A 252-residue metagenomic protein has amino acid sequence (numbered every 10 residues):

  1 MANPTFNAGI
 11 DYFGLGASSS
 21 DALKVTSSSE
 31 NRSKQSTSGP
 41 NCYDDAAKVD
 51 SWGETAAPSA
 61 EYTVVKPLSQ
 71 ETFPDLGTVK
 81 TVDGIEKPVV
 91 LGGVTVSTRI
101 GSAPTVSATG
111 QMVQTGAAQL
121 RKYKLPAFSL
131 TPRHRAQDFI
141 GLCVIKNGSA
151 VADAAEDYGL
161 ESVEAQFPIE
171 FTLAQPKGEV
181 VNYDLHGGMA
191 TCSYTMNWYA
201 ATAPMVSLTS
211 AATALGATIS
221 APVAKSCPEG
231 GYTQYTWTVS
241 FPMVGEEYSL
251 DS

Functional and structural regions predicted by a protein language model:
M1-K66, T78-T195, A211-T236: Solvent-exposed edge beta-strands and adjacent loop segments that serve as assembly or binding interfaces
G39, D153-A154, M205, Y248-L250: Flexible, membrane-facing loop/turn or short amphipathic-helix motifs that contact lipid bilayers or gate lipid-binding
L68-L76, T202-S210: Short, conserved charged micro-motifs
T115, A200-T202: Acidic glycine-/aspartate-rich tracts in secreted/extracellular proteins
G231-S252: Protruding loop/beta-arch "assembly-hinge" segments enriched in small, turn-prone residues
